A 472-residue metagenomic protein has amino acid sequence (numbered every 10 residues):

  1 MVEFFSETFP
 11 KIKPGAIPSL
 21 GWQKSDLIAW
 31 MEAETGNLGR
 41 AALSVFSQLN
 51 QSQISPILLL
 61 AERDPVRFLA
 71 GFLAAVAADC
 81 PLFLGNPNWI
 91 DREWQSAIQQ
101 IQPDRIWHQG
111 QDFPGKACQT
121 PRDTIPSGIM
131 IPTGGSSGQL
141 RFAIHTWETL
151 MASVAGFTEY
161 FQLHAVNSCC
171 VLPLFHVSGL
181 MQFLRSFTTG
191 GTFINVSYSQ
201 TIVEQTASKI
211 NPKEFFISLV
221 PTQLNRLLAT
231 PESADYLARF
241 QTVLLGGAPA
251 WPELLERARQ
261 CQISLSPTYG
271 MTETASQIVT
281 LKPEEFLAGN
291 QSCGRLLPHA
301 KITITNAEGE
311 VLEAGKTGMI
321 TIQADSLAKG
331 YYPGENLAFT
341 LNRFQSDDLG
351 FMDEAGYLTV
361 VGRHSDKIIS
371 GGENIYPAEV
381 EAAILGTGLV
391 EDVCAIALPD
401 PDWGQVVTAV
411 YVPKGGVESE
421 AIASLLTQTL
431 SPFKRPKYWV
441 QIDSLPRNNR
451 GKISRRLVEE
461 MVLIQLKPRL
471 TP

Functional and structural regions predicted by a protein language model:
V2-S25, A29, R63, G115-P132 (+2 more regions): Conserved pre-ATP/AMP-binding loop-to-beta segment of ANL
S44-N88, V171-P173, N374: Conserved AMP-binding/adenylate-forming
G128-A155: Conserved AMP-binding A3 loop
A152-N167, F175-F216: Conserved AMP-binding/adenylation subdomain of ANL enzymes
S218, L228-A288: Gly/Ser/Thr-rich phosphate-binding loop
G289, K301-I322, E354-A355, G415-S419 (+1 more regions): Conserved beta-loop-beta connector loops within the AMP-binding
R295-H299, E310-L341, E373-I375: Conserved ATP/PPi-binding loop(s) of AMP-dependent carboxylate-activating enzymes
A324, L349-K434, S444: AMP-binding/adenylate-forming catalytic core of the ANL superfamily
